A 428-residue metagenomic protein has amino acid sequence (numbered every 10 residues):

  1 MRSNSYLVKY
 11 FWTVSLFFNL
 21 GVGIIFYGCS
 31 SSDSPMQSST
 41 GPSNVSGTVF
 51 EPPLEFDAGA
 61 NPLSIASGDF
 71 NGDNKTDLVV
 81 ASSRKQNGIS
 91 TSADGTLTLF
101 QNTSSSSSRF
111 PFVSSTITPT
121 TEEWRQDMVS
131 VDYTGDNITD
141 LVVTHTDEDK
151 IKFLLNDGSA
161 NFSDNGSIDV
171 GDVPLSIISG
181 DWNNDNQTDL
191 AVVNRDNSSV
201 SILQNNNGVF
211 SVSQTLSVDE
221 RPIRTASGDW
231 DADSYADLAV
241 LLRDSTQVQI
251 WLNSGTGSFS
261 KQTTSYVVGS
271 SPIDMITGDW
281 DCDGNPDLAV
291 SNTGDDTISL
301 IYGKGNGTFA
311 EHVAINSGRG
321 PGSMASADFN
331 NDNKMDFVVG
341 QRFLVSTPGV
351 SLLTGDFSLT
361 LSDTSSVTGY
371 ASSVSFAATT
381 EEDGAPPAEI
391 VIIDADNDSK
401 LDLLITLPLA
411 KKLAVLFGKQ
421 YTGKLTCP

Functional and structural regions predicted by a protein language model:
R2, G21-P52: Bacterial Sec-dependent N-terminal signal peptides
Q37-A60, F100-E123, L155-D172, Q204-E220 (+4 more regions): Blade-edge motifs of beta-propeller repeat domains
L63-G72, R125-Y133, L175-N184, I223-A232 (+4 more regions): Beta-propeller blade termini
N74-T76, N137-T139, N186-T188, S234-A236 (+3 more regions): Glycine-aliphatic tripeptides that mark coil-to-beta-strand junctions in extracellular and membrane proteins
L78-S82, L141-T144, L190-V193, L238-L241 (+3 more regions): Hydrophobic beta-strand segments that make up the repeating blades of beta-propeller and related beta-repeat
S83-I89, D147-D149, D196-S198, D244-T246 (+3 more regions): Short glycine/acidic-enriched loop and turn motifs that connect beta-strands
G95-L99, K150-L154, S199-I202, Q247-W251 (+3 more regions): A short loop-to-beta-strand structural motif that recurs across blades of beta-propeller domains
A388-P428: Blade-level signature of beta-propeller repeat domains, shared across WD40, Kelch, NHL, RCC1 and BNR/Asp-box propellers
